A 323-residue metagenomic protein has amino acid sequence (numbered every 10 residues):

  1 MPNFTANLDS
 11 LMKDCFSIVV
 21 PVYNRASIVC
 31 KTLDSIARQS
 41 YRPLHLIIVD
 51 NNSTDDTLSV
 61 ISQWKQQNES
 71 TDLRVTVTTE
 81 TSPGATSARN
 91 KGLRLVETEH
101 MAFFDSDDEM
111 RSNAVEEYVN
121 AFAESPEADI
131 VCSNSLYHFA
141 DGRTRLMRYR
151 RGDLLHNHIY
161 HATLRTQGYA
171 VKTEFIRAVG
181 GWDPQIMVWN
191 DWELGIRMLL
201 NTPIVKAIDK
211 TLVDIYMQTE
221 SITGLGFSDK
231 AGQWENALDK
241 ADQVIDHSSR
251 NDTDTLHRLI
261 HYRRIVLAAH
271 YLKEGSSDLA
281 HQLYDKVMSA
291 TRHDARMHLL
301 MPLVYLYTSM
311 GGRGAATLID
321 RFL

Functional and structural regions predicted by a protein language model:
N3-L8, M217-L323: C-terminal subregions of glycosyltransferases and related glycan-biosynthesis enzymes
R25-R38: Short, well-formed alpha-helical segments that are part of the catalytic scaffolds of diverse glycosyltransferases
S35, D50-S59, S82, D105: A conserved acidic beta->alpha catalytic loop
D56, D108-A121: Acidic donor-binding/catalytic loop of UDP-sugar-dependent glycosyltransferases, especially processive GT2
D72-L73, A85, V115-F175, V179 (+1 more regions): Flexible acidic/His/Gly-enriched loops in nucleotide-sugar-dependent glycosyltransferase catalytic domains
T79-V96, E117: Glycine-rich, basic loop-to-helix element that forms the pyrophosphate-binding segment of sugar-nucleotide handling
M101: Short aromatic/hydrophobic "clamp" motif used to bind/position activated sugar donors
R151-G232, A237: Conserved nucleotide-sugar donor-binding catalytic segment
